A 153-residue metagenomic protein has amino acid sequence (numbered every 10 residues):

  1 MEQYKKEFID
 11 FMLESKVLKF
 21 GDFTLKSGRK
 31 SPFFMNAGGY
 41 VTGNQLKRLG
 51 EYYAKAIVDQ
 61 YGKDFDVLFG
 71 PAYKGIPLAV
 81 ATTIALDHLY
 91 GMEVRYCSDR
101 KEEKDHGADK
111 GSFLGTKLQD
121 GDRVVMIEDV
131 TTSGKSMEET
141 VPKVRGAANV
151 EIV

Functional and structural regions predicted by a protein language model:
M1-I127, T132-V153: PRPP-associated nucleotide enzymes
